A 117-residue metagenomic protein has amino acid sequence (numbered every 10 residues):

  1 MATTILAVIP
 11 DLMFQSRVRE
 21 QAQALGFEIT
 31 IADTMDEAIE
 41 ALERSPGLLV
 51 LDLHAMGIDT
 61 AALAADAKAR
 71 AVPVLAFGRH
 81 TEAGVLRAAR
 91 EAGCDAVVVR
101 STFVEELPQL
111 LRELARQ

Functional and structural regions predicted by a protein language model:
T3-L12: Conserved acidic segment of CheY-like receiver
G26, D66-A76: Short beta-strand/loop segments at the ligand-binding rim of alpha/beta enzyme cores
F27-D33: Short hydrophobic/Thr-rich beta-strand motif most characteristic of the beta2 strand and flanking loop of CheY-like
E37-A38: Short alpha-helical segment
S45-D52: Active-site beta3 strand of CheY-like receiver
D52-A64: Conserved phosphotransfer microenvironments
T81-D95: Alpha4 helix (beta4-alpha4-beta5 surface) of REC/receiver domains from two-component response regulators
D95-E105: Output/docking surface of receiver
